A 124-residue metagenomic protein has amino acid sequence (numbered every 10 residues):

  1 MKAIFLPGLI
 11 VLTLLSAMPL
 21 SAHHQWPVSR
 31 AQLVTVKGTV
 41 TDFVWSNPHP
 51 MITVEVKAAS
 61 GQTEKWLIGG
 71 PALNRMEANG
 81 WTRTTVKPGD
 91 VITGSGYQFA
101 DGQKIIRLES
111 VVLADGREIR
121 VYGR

Functional and structural regions predicted by a protein language model:
M1-I4: Positively charged n-region of N-terminal signal peptides that target proteins for export
P7-A17: Bacterial N-terminal signal peptides
L20-V34: Short boundary/loop segments of OB/S1/cold-shock single-stranded nucleic-acid-binding domains
G38-V40: Conserved hydrophobic positions within beta-strands
S46-V56: Short aromatic-glycine-enriched beta-strand elements
G70-A78: Short, structured beta-strand/loop micro-motifs enriched in basic residues and often containing a Trp
A78-G94: Short nucleic-acid-contacting surface segments enriched for D/E, G, S/T with interspersed K/R
F99-Y122: OB-fold/S1-family single-stranded nucleic acid-binding modules
